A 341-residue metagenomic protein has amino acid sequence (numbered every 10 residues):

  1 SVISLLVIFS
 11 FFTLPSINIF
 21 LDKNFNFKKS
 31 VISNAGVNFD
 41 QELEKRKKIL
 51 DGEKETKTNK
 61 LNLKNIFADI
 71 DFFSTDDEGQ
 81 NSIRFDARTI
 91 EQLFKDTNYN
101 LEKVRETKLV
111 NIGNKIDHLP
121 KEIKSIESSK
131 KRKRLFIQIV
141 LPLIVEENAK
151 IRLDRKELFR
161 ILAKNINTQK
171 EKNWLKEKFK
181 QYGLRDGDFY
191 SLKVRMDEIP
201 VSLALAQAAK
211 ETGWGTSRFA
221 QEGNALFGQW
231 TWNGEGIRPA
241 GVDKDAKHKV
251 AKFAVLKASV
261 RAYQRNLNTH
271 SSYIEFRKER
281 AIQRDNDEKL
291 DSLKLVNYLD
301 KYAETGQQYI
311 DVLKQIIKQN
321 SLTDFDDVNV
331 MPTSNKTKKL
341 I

Functional and structural regions predicted by a protein language model:
S1-A206, K210-I341: Catalytic cores of secreted/periplasmic lytic hydrolases that degrade extracellular macromolecules
